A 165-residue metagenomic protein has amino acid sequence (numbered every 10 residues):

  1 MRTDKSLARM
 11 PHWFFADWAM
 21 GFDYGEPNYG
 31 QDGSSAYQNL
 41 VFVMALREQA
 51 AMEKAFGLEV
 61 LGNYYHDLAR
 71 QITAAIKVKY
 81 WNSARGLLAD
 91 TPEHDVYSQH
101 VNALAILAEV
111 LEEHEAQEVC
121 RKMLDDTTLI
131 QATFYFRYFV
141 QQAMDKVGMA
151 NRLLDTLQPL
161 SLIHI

Functional and structural regions predicted by a protein language model:
M1-I163: Active-site core of glycosidic bond-cleaving carbohydrate-active enzymes
